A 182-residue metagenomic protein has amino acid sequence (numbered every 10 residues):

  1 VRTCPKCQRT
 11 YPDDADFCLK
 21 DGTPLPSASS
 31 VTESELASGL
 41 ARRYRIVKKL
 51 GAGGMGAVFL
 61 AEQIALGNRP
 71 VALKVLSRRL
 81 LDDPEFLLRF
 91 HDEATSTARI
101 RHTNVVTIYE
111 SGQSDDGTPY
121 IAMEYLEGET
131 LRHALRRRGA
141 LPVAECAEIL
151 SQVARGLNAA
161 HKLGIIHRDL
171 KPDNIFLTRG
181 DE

Functional and structural regions predicted by a protein language model:
R2-T23, A28-E182: Conserved ATP-binding/catalytic core of the eukaryotic-like protein kinase fold, especially serine/threonine kinases
